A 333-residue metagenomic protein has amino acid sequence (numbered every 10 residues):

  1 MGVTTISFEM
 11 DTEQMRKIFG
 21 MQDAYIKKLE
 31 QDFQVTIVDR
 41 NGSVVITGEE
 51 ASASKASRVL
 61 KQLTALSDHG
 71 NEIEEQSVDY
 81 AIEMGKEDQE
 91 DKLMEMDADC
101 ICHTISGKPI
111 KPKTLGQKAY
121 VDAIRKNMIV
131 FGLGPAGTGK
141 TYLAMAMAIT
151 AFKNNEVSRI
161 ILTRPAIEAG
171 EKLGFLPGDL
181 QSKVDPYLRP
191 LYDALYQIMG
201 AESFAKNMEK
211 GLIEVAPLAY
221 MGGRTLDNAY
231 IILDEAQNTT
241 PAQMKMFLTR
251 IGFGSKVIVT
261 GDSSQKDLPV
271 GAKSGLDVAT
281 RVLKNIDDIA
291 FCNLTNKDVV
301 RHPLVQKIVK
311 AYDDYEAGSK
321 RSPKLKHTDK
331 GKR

Functional and structural regions predicted by a protein language model:
M1-K17: Short glycine-/aliphatic-rich beta-strand segments at the starts of folded cytosolic domains
E13, E50-A51, N238, V299: Short, surface-exposed acidic/glycine-rich loop or hinge patches that mediate macromolecular interfaces
Q14-Q31: Short amphipathic alpha-helix segments
I18, A56-V59, M244-F247: Hydrophobic side chains in well-ordered alpha-helices
K27, F33-T36, R40-G42: Compact, well-ordered interaction domains used in eukaryotic information-processing assemblies
V38-D97: Interdomain "pre-motor" coupling segment immediately N-terminal to P-loop NTPase/helicase cores
A81-C100, A317-R333: Intrinsically disordered, low-complexity linkers and terminal tails enriched in Pro/Gly and often acidic or mixed-charge
I105-Q117, A123-L233, Q237-R333: Conserved helicase motor core of SF1/SF2 NTP-dependent helicases
